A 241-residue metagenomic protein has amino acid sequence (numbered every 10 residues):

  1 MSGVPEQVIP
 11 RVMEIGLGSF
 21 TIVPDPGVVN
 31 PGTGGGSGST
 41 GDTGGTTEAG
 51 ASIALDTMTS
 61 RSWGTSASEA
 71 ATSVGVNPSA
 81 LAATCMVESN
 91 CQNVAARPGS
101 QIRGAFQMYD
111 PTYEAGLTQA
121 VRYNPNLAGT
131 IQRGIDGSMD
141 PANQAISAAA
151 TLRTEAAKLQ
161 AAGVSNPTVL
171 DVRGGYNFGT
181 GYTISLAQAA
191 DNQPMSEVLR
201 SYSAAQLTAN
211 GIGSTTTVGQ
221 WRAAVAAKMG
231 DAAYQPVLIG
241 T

Functional and structural regions predicted by a protein language model:
G3-P5, I9-E69, N93, Q119 (+1 more regions): N-terminal export signals and maturation junctions of secreted/periplasmic proteins
S37-Q92, S138, A142-G163: Export/targeting segments at the very N-terminus of extracytoplasmic proteins
S79-A83, V94-R97, P125-T130, A157-R173 (+1 more regions): Surface-exposed patches in mature extracellular/periplasmic domains of secreted proteins
A80-M86, G104-Y109, G174: Structural recognition of the beta-strand scaffold that forms the well-ordered cores of secreted hydrolase catalytic
C85-S89, S147, T151, N166-L186: Acidic helix/loop microenvironments that form the catalytic cleft of cell-wall polysaccharide enzymes
V94-P98, T118-Q119, S185-D191: Short, solvent-exposed loop/turn and secondary-structure capping segments
G99-G129, A148-A150: Substrate-binding/active-site groove segments that recognize and process beta-1,4-linked N-acetyl-hexosamine
L170-A226: Catalytic and substrate-binding regions of cell-wall glycan-acting enzymes that process beta-1,4-linked
